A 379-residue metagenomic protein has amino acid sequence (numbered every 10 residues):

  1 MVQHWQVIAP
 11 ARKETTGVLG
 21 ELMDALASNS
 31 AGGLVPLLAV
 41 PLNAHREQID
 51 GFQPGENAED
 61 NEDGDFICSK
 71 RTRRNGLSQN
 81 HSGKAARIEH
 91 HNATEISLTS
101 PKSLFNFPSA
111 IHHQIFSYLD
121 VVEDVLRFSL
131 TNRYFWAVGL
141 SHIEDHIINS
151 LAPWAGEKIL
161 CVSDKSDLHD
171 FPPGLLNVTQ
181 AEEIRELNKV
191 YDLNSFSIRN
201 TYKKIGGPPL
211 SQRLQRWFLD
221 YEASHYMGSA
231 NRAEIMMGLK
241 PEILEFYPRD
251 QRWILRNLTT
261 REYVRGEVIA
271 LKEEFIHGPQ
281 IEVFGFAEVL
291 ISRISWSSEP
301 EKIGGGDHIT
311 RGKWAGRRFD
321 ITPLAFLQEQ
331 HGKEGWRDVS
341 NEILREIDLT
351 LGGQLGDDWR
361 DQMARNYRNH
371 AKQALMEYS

Functional and structural regions predicted by a protein language model:
M1-A93, S297-P300, H308-L324, Q328-S379: Extended intrinsically disordered, low-complexity segments enriched in serine/proline/acidic residues
G20-M23, G33, L38-P41, H45-N257 (+1 more regions): Skp1-binding F-box subdomain of Cullin-RING ligase substrate receptors
N177-S379: Acidic, serine/threonine- and proline-rich low-complexity regulatory tracts
